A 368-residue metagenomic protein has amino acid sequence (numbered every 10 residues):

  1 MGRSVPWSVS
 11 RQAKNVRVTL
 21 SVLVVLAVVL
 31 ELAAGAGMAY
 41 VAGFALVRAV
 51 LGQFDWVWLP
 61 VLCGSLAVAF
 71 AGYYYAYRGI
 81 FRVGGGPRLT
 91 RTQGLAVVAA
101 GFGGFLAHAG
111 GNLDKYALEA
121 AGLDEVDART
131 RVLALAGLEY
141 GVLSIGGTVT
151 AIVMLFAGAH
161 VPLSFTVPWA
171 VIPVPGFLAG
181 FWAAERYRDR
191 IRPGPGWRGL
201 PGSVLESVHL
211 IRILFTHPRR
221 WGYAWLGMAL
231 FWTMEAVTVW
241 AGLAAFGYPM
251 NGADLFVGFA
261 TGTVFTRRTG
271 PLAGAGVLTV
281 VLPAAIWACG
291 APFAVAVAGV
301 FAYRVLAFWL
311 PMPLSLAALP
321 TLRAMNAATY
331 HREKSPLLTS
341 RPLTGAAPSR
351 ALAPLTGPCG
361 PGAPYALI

Functional and structural regions predicted by a protein language model:
M1-V97, V153, A157-R267, F293 (+2 more regions): Predominantly cytoplasmic-facing regulatory/coupling regions of multi-pass membrane proteins
A71-Y77, L106-Y116, S144, A253 (+1 more regions): Transmembrane helix boundary and interhelical junction motifs in multipass membrane proteins
F81-P87, K115, E119-V126, T130: Transmembrane-helix boundary and interhelical linker motifs in polytopic inner-membrane proteins
T92, G110, A121-G137, G290-A302: Membrane-interface alpha-helices at helix entry/exit sites of multi-pass transporters
G94-A120: Hydrophobic, aromatic-rich membrane-embedded alpha-helical segments
F102-F105, L135-E139: Structural signature of transmembrane alpha-helices in multi-pass secondary transporters
A136-L155: Hydrophobic alpha-helical transmembrane segments of ABC transporter permease domains
G270-A273, L278-R304: Hydrophobic alpha-helical transmembrane segments in multi-pass integral membrane proteins
